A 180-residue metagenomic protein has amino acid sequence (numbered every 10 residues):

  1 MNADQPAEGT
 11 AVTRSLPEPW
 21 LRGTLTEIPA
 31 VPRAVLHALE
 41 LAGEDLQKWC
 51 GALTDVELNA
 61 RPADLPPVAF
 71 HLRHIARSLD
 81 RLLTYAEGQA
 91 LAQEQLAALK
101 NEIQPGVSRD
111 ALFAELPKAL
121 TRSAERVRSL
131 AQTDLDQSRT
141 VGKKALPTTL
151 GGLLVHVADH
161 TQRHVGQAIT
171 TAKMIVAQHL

Functional and structural regions predicted by a protein language model:
N2-T24, P32, L36-E40, Q47 (+2 more regions): Short, contiguous alpha-helical
A42-W49, A119: Amphipathic alpha-helical packing segments from all-alpha helical-bundle domains
C50, L72, F113-L116: A generic alpha-helix structural signal
C50, Q95, A131: Short, small-residue-rich loop/turn micro-motifs
N101-V141, T149-T161: Acidic/histidine-rich alpha-helical segments that form the ligand environment of transition-metal centers
